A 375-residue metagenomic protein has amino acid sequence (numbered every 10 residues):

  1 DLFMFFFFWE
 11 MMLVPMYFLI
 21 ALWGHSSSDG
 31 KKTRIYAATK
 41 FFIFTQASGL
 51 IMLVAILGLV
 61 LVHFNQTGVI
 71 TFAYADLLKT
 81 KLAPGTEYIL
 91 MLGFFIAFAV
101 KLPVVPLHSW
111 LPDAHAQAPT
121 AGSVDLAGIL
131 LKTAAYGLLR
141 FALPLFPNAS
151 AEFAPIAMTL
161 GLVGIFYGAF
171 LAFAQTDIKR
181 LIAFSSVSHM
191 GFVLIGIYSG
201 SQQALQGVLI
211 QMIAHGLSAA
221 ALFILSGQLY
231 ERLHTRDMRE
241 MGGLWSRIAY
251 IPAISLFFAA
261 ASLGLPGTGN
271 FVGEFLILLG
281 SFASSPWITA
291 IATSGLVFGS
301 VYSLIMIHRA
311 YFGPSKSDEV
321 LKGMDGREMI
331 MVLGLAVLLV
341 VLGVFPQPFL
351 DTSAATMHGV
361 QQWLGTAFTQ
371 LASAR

Functional and structural regions predicted by a protein language model:
L2-L82, T86, L171-F184, S188-D237: Alpha-helical multi-pass transmembrane bundles of energy-transducing inner-membrane proteins
L13-L22, G93, A97-V100, V104 (+2 more regions): Central hydrophobic cores of alpha-helical transmembrane segments in multi-pass inner-membrane proteins across all
L13-V14, G49-L50, G128-K132, L162 (+3 more regions): Residue-level recognition of pore/gate-forming positions within transmembrane alpha-helices of multi-pass
H25-S28, T33-K40, L50-H108, A142-I156 (+5 more regions): Juxtamembrane/interfacial segments at transmembrane-helix boundaries in multi-pass membrane proteins
A37-K40, A118-G128, R236-A253, T289-G295: Membrane-interface alpha-helices at helix entry/exit sites of multi-pass transporters
I43, L92-A99, L126, I156-L160 (+5 more regions): Hydrophobic alpha-helical transmembrane segments of multi-pass membrane proteins
V105, A219-L222, I288-K322: Predominantly late transmembrane helices and immediately cytosolic-facing juxtamembrane segments
P112-A114, A118, L130, A134-G216: Acidic, glycine-rich loop-and-beta core segments that form the ion-binding/anion-interacting portion of active sites
